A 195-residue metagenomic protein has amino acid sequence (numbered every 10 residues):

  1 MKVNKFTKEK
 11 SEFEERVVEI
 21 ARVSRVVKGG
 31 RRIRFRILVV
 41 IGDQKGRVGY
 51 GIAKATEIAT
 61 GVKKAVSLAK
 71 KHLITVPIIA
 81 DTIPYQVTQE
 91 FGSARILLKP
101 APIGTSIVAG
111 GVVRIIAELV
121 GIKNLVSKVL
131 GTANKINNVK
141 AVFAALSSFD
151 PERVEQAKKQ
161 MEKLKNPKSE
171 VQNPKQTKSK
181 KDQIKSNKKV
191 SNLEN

Functional and structural regions predicted by a protein language model:
M1-F13, E152-N195: Intrinsically disordered, compositionally biased charged tails
M1-R36, I41, K45, L193-N195: N-terminal, positively charged regions that mediate nucleic acid binding
V17-I20, I58-K63, S106, G110 (+1 more regions): Amphipathic alpha-helical transducer elements in NTP-driven molecular machines
R25-R31, Q86-E90, T105-A109: Replace "in large, NTP-powered and nucleic-acid-processing enzymes" with "in large, NTP-powered factors and other
R36-L73, I79-D81, K99: Conserved mixed alpha/beta catalytic, RNA-binding, or beta-rich assembly cores of soluble enzyme, regulatory
Q44-K45, A53-A55, A101-I103, V112 (+1 more regions): Short, ordered loop/turn segments at secondary-structure junctions
T75-K99, A157-K165: Glycine/charge-rich, flexible interdomain linkers and switch-proximal surface loops that mediate coupling
V108-K165: Positively charged, low-complexity, intrinsically disordered RNA-binding extensions
